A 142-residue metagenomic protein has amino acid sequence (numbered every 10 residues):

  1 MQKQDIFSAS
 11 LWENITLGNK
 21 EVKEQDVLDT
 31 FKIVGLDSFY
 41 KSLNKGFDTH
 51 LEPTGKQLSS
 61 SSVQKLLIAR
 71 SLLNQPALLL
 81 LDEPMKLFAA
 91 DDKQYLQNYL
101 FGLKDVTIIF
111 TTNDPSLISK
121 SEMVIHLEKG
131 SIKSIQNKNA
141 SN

Functional and structural regions predicted by a protein language model:
M1-D5, N19, T54-G55, P115: ABC ATPase nucleotide-binding domain signature
F7, D37-L66, P84: ABC-fold ATPase nucleotide-binding domain signature/coupling loops
W12-P53, Q94-N98: ABC ATPase nucleotide-binding domain helical subdomain, centered on the C-loop/LSGGQ "ABC signature"
L73-A77: A short, proline-enriched helix->beta-strand linker immediately N-terminal to the Walker B motif in ABC-type P-loop
L79-E83: Catalytic Walker B motif of ABC-type/P-loop ATPase nucleotide-binding domains
D91, Y99-D114, I118: Conserved catalytic loops of ABC-family nucleotide-binding domains
S119-H126: Conserved catalytic segment of ABC-fold P-loop ATPases
K129-A140: Conserved switch/coupling elements of ABC/ABC-like ATPase nucleotide-binding domains
